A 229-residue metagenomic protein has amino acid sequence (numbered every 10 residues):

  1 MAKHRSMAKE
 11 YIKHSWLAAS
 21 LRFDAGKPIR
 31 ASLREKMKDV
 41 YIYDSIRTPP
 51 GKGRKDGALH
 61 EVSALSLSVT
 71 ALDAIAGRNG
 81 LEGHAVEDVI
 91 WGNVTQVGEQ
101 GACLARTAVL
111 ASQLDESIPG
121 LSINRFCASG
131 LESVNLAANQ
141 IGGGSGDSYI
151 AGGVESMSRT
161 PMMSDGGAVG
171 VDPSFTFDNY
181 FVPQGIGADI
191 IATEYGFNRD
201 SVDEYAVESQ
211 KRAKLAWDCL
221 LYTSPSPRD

Functional and structural regions predicted by a protein language model:
L33-A64, A74, T193: Condensing-enzyme catalytic core mediating Claisen C-C bond formation in acyl metabolism
S63, N93-D147, D178-I186: Conserved catalytic cysteine-centered active-site region of acyl-thioester-dependent Claisen-condensing enzymes
A64-N79, L104-A108, S133, Q184-I191 (+1 more regions): Short, well-ordered amphipathic alpha-helical segments that serve as non-catalytic structural scaffolds within diverse
I75-A85, Y195-G196: Phosphate/pyrophosphate-binding loops at sites that engage ATP/ADP/AMP, CoA/4′-phosphopantetheine, polyphosphate
I123-V154, A192-L221: Active-site-proximal alpha-helical scaffold in enzymes
G142-Y195: Flexible glycine-/small-residue-enriched beta->alpha junction loops that bind anionic phosphate/pyrophosphate groups
Y222-D229: Conserved small/polar residues in nucleotide/adenosyl-binding loops
